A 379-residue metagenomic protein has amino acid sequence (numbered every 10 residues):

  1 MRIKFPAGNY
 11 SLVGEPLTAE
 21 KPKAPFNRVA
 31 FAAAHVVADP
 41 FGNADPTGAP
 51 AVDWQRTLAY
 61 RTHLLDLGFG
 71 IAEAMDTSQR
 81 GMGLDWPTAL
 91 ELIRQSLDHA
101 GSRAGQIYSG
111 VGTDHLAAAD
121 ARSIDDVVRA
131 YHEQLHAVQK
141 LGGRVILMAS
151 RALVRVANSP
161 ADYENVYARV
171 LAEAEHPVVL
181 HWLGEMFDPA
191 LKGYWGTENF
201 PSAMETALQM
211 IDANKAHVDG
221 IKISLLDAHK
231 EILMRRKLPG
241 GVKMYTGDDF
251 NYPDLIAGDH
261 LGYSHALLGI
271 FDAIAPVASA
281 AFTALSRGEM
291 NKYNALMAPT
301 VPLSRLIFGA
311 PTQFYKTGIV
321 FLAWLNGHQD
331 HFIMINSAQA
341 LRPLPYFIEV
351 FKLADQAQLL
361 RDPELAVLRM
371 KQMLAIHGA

Functional and structural regions predicted by a protein language model:
R2-P201, S337-L341, P345, A357-A379: Active-site beta->alpha loop and helix N-cap motifs at the rims of alpha/beta catalytic domains
A33-A38, L67-E73, L141-V145, T206-M210 (+4 more regions): Short amphipathic alpha-helical segments, especially helix-boundary/capping motifs
L58-A59, H99-S102, L135, E173-H176 (+6 more regions): Short, surface-exposed, polar/charged, turn-prone segments marking secondary-structure boundaries
V179-Q313: Catalytic alpha/beta core domains of metabolic enzymes, predominantly
L255-A379: Structured C-terminal cap/extension of enzyme domains
